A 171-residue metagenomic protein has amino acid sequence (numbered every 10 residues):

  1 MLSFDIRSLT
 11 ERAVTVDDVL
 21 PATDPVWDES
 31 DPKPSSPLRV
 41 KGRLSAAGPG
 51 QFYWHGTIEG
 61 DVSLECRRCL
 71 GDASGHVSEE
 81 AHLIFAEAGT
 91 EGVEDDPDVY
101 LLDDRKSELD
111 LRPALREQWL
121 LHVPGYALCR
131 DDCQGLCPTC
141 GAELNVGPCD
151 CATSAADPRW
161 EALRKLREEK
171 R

Functional and structural regions predicted by a protein language model:
M1-R171: Structured interface patches
